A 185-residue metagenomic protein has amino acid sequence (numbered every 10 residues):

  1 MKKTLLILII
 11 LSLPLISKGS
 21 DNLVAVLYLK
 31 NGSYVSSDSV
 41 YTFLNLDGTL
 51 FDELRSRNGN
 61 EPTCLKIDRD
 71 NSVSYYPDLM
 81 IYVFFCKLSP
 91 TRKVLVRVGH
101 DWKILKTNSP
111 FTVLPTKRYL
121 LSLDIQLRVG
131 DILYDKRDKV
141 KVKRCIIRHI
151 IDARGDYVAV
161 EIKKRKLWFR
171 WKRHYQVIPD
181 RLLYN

Functional and structural regions predicted by a protein language model:
M1-I16: Sec-dependent N-terminal signal peptides
S20-C86, L114-A153: Beta-loop motif signature
G59, T107-F111, R173-Y175: Surface-exposed flexible segments
D70-K106, V142-H174: SH3/SH3-like beta-barrel superfamily modules
V94, H100-L123: Mature extracytoplasmic/lumenal regions of exported proteins
V177-P179: Residue patterns forming the tRNA-binding/recognition surfaces of aminoacyl-tRNA synthetases and related DALR
Y184-N185: Short, solvent-exposed mixed-charge patches
